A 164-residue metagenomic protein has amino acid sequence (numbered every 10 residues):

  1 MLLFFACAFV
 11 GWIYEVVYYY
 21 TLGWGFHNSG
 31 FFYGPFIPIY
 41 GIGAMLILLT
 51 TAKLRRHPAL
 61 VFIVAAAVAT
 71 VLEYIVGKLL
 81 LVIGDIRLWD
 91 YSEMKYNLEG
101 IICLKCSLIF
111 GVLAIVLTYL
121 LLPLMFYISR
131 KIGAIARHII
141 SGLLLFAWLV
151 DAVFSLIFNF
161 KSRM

Functional and structural regions predicted by a protein language model:
M1-M164: Aromatic-rich, lipid-facing transmembrane alpha helices and their immediate juxtamembrane interface loops in integral
